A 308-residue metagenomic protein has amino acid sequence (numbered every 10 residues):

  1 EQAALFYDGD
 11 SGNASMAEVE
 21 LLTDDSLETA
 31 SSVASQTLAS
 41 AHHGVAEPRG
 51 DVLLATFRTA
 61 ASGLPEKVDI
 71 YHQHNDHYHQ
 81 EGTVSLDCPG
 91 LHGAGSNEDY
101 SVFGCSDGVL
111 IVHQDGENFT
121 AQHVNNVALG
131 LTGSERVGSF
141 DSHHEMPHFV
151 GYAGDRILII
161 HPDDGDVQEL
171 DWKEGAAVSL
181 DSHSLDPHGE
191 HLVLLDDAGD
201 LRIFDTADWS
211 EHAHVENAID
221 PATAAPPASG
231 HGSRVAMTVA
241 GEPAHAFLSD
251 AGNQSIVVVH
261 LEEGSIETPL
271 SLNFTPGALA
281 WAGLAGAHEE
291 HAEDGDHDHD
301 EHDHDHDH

Functional and structural regions predicted by a protein language model:
E1-H308: Predominantly soluble domains enriched in secretory-pathway, periplasmic, or organellar proteins
